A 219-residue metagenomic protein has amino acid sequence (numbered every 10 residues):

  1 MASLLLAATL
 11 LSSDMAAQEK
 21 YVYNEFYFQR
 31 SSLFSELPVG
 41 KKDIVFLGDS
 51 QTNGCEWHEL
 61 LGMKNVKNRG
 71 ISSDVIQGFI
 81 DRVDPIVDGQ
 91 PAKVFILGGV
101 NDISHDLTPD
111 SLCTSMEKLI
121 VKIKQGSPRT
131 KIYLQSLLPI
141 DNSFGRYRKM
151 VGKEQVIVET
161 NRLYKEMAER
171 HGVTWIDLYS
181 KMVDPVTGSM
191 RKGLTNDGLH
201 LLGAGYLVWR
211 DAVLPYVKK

Functional and structural regions predicted by a protein language model:
M1-V45, N53, W57, K218: N-terminal secretory targeting modules
K20-Y21, G62-I76, S104, G198: Acidic/histidine-rich helix-loop elements that form or flank divalent-metal/phosphate-binding sites at the catalytic
F46, V66-N68, W175: Conserved beta-strand scaffold positions in the cores of enzyme catalytic domains, especially in NTP/NDP-utilizing
L47, T52-N65, Q77-T114, Y133 (+1 more regions): Oxyanion-hole/transition-state-stabilizing segment in secreted/luminal serine hydrolases and related acyltransferases
P109-L119, I157-T160: Charged helix-capping and loop-helix junction motifs
I120-K124: Surface-exposed amphipathic alpha-helices with a cationic face
S127-K131: A short helix->loop->beta-strand "cap" motif at the edges of active sites that frequently abuts
P139-K219: Catalytic His-Asp segment of secreted/periplasmic serine-dependent ester chemistry enzymes
